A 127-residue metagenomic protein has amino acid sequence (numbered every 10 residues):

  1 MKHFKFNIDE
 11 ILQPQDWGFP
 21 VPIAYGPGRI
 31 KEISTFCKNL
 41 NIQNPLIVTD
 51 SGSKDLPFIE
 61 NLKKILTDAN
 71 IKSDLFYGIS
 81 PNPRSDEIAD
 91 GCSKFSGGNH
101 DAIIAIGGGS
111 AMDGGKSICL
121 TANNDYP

Functional and structural regions predicted by a protein language model:
M1-F76: An N-terminal, well-structured beta->alpha segment
K54-P127: N-terminal small/polar loop signature for handling phosphorylated ligands or for N-terminal nucleophile
